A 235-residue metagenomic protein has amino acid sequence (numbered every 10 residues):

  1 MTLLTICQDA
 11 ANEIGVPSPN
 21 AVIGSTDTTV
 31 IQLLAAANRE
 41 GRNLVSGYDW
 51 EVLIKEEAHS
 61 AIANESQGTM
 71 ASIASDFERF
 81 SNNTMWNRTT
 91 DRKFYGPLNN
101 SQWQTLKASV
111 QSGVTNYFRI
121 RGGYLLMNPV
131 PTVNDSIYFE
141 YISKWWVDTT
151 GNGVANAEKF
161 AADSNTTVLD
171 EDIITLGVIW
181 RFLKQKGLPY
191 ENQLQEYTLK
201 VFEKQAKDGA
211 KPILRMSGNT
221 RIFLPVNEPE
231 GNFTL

Functional and structural regions predicted by a protein language model:
M1-L235: Glycine-enriched, solvent-exposed interface loops adjoining structured elements
